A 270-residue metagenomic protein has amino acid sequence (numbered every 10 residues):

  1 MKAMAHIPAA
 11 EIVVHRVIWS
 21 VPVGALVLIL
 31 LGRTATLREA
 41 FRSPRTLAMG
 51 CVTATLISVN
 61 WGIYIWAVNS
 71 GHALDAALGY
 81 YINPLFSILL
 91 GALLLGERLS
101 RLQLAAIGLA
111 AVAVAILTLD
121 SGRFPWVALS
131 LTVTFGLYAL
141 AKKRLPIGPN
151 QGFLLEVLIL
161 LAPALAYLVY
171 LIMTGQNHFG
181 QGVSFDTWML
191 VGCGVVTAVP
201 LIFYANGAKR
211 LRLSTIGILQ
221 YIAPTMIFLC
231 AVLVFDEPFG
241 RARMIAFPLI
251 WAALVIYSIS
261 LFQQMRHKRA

Functional and structural regions predicted by a protein language model:
M1-E11, V112-R144, A166, C230 (+1 more regions): Glycine-/small-residue-enriched transmembrane alpha-helix faces in small-molecule transporters and effluxers
M1-V21, D75, L137-A162: Juxtamembrane helix-loop-helix junctions in multi-pass membrane proteins
H6-I12, G62-G79, I202-L219, P238: Structural motif at transmembrane-helix junctions in multi-pass transporters
V17, D120, F124, Y221-A270: C-terminal-most transmembrane helix of multi-pass membrane proteins
P22-C51, R101, F153, L158-L190 (+2 more regions): Membrane-interface interhelical linkers
C51-V68, S130-A141, T174-T215, C230 (+1 more regions): Hydrophobic alpha-helical transmembrane segments of multi-pass membrane transport proteins, especially secondary
W66, N83-L102, T225-M244: C-terminal transmembrane-helix exit sites in multi-pass transporters
L78-I82, P149-I159, A198-L233: Helix-helix packing/entry segments at the starts of transmembrane helices
